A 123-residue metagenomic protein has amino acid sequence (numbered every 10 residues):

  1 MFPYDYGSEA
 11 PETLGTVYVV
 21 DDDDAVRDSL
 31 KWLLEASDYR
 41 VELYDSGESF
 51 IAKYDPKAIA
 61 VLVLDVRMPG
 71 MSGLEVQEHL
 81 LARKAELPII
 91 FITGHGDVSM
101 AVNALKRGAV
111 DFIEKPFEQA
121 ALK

Functional and structural regions predicted by a protein language model:
M1-Y18, D24-A25, K31: Non-catalytic signal-transmission and effector/linker regions of two-component phosphorelay proteins
D24-E42: Two-component/phosphorelay signaling modules centered on CheY-like receiver
D45-S46, S72-E75: Acidic catalytic/metal-coordinating carboxylates
K57-V63: Active-site beta3 strand of CheY-like receiver
V66-M68: Receiver (REC) domain active-site loop signature in two-component systems and cognate sites in sensor histidine kinases
D97-S99, P116-K123: C-terminal output helix
